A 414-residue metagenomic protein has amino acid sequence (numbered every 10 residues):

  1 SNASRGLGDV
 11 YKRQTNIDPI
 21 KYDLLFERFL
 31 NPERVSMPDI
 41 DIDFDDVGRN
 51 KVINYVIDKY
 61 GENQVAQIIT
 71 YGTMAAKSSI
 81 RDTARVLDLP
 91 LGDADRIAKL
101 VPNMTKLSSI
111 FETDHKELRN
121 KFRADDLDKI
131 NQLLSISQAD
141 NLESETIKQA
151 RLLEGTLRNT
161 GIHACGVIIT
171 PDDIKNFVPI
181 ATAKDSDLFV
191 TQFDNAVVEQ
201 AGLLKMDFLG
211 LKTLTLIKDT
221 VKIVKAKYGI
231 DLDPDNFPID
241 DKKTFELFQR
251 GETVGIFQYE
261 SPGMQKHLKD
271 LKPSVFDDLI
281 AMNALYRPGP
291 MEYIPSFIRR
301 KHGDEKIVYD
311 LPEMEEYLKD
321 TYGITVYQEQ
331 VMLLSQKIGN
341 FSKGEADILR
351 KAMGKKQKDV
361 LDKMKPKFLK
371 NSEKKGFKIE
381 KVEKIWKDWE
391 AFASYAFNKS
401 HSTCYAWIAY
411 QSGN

Functional and structural regions predicted by a protein language model:
S1-R5, D9-N414: Alpha-helical scaffold/interaction cores of sigma-54-like transcription cofactors and many family A DNA polymerases
